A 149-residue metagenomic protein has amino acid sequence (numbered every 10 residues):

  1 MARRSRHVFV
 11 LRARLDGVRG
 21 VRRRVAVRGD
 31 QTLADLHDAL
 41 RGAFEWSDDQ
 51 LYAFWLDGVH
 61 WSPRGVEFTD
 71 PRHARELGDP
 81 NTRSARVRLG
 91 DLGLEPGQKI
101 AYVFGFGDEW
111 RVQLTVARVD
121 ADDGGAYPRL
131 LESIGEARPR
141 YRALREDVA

Functional and structural regions predicted by a protein language model:
M1-A149: Short linear regulatory motifs enriched in tryptophan with gly/pro/ser
